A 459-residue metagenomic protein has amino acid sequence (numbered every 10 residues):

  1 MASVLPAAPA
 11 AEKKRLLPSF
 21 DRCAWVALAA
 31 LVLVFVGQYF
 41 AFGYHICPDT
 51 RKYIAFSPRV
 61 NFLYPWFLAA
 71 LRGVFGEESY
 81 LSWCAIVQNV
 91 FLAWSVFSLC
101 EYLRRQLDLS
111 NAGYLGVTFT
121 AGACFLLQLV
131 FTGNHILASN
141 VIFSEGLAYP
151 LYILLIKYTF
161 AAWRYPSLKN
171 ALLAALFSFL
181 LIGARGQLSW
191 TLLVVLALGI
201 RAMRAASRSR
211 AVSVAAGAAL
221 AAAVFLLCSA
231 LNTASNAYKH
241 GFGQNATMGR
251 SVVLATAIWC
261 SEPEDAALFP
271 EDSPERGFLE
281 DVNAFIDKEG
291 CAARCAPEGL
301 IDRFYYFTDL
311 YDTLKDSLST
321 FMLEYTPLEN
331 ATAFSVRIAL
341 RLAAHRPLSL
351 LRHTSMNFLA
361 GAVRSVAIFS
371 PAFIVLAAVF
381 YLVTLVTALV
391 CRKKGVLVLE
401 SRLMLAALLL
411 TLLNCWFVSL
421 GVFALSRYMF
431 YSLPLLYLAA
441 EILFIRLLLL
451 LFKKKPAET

Functional and structural regions predicted by a protein language model:
G37-L71, F75-S79, Q244-N245, A331 (+1 more regions): Extracytoplasmic catalytic/substrate-binding loops of multi-pass membrane glycan-assembly enzymes
Y44-P48, K52-I54, A218-S319: Juxtamembrane membrane-water interface segments immediately following transmembrane helices in multi-pass
G76-F97, A138-V141: Loop-to-helix entry region of an early transmembrane alpha helix in multi-pass inner-membrane enzymes
I86-N111, P150-Y158: Transmembrane-helix motifs of polytopic, lipid-linked glycan transferases
V87, L127-T159, L180-T191, Y428-L433: Multi-pass, polyprenyl lipid-linked donor-dependent membrane glycosyltransferases
I153-A171, M203: Membrane-interface transmembrane helices that cradle and orient dolichyl/undecaprenyl
A171-R185, A221-N232: Membrane-interface alpha helices of multi-pass inner-membrane proteins
P274-A388: Lumenal/periplasmic acceptor-binding loop at the mouth of the active site in multi-pass, GT-C-fold membrane enzymes
